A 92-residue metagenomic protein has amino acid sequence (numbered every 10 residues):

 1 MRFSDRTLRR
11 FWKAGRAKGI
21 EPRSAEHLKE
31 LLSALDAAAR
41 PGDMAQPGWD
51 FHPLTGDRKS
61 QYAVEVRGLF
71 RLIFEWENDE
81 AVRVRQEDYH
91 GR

Functional and structural regions predicted by a protein language model:
M1, A25-L28, M44-P47, E65-R67: Generic structural signal for well-ordered secondary structure
M1-L31: Arg/Lys-rich, positively charged N-terminal/basic patches that mediate binding to nucleic acids
F3-R6, G15, A39, Q46-W49 (+1 more regions): Residue-level signal for pocket-adjacent positions within structured domains
W12, L32, D36-D43: Short amphipathic alpha-helical segments enriched in hydrophobics
A39-Y62: A short, surface-exposed loop/turn module that caps and links secondary-structure elements
T55, A63-R92: Enriched for short, Lys/Arg-rich terminal
